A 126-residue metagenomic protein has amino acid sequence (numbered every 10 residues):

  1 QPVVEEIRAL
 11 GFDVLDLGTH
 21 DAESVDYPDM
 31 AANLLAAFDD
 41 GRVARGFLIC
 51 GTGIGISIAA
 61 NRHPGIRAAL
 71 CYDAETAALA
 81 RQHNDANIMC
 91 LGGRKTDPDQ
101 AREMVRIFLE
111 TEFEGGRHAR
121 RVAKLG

Functional and structural regions predicted by a protein language model:
Q1-D13: Glycine-rich phosphate/diphosphate-binding loop of Rossmann-like nucleotide-binding domains
V3-E5, A59-R62, R102: Short amphipathic alpha-helical segments
D13-S24: A short beta-strand-loop structural module common to alpha/beta enzyme folds
P28-A32, C71-D73: Charged helix-capping and loop-helix junction motifs
M30-T52: Short, structured active-site "lid" loops
G46-R94: Mid-chain, well-packed structural core segment of small domains
A74-G126: C-terminal binding/interaction regions
